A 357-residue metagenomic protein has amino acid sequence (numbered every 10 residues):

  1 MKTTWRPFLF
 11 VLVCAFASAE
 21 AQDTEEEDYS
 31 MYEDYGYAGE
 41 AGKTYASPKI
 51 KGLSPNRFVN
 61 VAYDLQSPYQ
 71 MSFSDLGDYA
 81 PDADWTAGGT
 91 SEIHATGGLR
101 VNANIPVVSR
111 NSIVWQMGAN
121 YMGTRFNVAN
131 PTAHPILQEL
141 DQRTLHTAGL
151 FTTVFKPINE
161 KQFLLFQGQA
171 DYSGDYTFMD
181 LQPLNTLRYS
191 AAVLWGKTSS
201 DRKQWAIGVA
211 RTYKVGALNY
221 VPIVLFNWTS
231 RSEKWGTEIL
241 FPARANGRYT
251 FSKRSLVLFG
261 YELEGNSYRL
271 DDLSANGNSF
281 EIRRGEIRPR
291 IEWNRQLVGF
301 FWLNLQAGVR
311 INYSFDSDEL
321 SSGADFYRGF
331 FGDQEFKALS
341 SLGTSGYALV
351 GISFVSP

Functional and structural regions predicted by a protein language model:
S18-D64, M71-F73, G77: Sec-dependent signal peptide cleavage junction
L53-V61, N111-M117, E160-F166, D201-W205 (+4 more regions): Outer-envelope beta-barrel architecture signal
L65-Y69, A119-N127, A170-Y176, V209-V215 (+5 more regions): Transmembrane beta-strands of outer-membrane beta-barrel pores
S67-T96, T132-L140, K337: Surface-exposed strand-loop-strand hairpins of Gram-negative outer-membrane beta-barrel proteins
Q70-S72, G77-Y79, T132-A133, L240-S322 (+1 more regions): Outer-membrane beta-barrel translocator/channel fold
G89-A95, Q138-H146, L181-L187, V215-G216 (+3 more regions): Replace "Gram-negative outer membrane beta-barrel proteins" with "bacterial and organellar outer membrane beta-barrel
A103-V107, V154-K156, K197, W228-S230 (+4 more regions): Residue-level signature of outer-membrane beta-barrel architecture
I223-N227, S341-P357: Outer-membrane beta-barrel "beta-signal"
